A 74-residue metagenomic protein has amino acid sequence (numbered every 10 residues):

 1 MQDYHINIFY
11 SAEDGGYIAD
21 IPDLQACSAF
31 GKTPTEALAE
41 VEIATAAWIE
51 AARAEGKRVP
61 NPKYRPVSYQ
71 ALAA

Functional and structural regions predicted by a protein language model:
M1-H5, A39-A74: Short, charged, surface-exposed hinge/linker loops at domain edges that act as mobile lids or interdomain connectors
N7-F9, F30, A71: Generic structural detector for well-ordered beta-strands
F9-L24: Short aromatic-glycine-(Arg/Gly/Cys) micro-motifs in beta-strand/loop hairpins
E13-D14, A29, A54: Short glycine/serine/threonine-biased micro-segments
G16-Y17, K32, K57: Gly/Ser/Thr-rich helix-start
P22, S28, K57: Flexible, active-site-adjacent loop/turn segments at secondary-structure boundaries
Q25-E36: A short, exposed loop/beta-hairpin motif centered on an aromatic-Gly-Thr core
